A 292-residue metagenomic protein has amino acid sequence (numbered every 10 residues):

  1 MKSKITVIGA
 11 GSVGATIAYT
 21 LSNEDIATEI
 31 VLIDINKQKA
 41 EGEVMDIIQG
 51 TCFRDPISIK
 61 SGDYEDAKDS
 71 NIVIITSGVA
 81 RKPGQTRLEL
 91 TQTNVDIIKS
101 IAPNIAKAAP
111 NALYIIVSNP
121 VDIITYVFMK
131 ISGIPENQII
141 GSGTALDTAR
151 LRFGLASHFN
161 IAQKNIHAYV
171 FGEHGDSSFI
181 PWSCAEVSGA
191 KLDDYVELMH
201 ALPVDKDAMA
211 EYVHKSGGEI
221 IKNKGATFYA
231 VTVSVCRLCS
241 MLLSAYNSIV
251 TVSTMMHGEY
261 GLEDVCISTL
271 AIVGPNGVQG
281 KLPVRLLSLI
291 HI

Functional and structural regions predicted by a protein language model:
A10-G11: Glycine-rich Rossmann-fold phosphate-binding loop(s) that bind the pyrophosphate of adenine dinucleotide cofactors
G14-A15: N-terminal Rossmann-fold NAD(P) dinucleotide-binding loop
E29, I33-N71, Q85: Conserved N-terminal Rossmann-fold NAD(P) cofactor-binding segment
I74: N-terminal Rossmann-like NAD(P) cofactor-binding module of classical short-chain dehydrogenase/reductase
S77-V79: Conserved NAD(P)H cofactor-binding loop of Rossmann-fold oxidoreductase domains
T86-R152: Rossmann-like NAD(P)(H) cofactor-binding subdomain of soluble oxidoreductases
S132-Q138, D147-S288: C-terminal substrate-binding/catalytic lobe of Rossmann-fold NAD(P)-dependent dehydrogenases
I290-I292: Conserved small/polar residues in nucleotide/adenosyl-binding loops
